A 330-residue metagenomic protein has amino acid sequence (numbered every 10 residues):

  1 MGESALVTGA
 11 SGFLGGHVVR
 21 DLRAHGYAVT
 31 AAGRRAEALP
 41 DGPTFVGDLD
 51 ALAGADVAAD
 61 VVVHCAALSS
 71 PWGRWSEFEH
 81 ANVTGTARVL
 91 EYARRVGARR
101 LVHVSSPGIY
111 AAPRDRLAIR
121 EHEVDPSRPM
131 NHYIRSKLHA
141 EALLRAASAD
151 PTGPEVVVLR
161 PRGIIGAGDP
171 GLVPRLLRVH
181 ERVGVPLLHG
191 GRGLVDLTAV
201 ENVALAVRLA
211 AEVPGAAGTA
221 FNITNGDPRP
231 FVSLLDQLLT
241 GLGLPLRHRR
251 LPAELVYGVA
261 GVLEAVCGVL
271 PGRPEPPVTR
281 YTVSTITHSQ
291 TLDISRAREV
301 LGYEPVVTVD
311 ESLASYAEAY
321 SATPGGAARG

Functional and structural regions predicted by a protein language model:
A5-H25: N-terminal Rossmann NAD(P)H-binding glycine-rich loop of SDR-like oxidoreductase domains
V46-T84, R88, Y92, A112: NAD(P)H-binding glycine-rich loop region in Rossmannoid oxidoreductase-like domains and their noncatalytic homologs
R88-H132: Conserved Rossmann-fold NAD(P)-dependent oxidoreductase catalytic core, especially the SDR/UDP-sugar
D115-I164, V185-L187: Catalytic helix-loop patch of NAD(P)-dependent Rossmann-fold dehydrogenases
H139, P170-R175, H189-A211, G218-N222: Substrate-positioning beta->alpha
G166, L188-G193, F221-P228, L239-L242 (+3 more regions): Glycine-rich Rossmann NAD(P)(H)-binding loop
L209-P277, I294, A314-A317, A327-R329: Mid/C-terminal beta-alpha module of Rossmann-like enzyme folds, strongest in SDR-family dehydrogenases/epimerases
L292-V300, E304-G330: Amphipathic terminal alpha-helices
